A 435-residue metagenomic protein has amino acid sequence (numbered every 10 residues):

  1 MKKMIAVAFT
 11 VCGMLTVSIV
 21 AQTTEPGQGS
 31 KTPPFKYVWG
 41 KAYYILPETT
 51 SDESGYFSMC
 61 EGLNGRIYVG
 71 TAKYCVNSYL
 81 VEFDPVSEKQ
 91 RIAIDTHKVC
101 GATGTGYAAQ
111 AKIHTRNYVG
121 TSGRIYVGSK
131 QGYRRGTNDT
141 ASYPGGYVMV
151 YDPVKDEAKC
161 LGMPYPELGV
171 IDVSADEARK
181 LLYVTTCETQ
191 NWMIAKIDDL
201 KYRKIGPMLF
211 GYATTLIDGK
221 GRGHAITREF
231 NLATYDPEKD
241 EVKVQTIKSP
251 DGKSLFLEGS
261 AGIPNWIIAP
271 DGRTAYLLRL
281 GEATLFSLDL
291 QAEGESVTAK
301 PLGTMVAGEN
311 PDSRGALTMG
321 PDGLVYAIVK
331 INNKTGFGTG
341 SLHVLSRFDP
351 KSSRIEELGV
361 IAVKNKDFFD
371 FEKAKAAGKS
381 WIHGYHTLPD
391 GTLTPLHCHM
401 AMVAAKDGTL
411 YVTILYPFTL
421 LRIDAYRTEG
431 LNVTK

Functional and structural regions predicted by a protein language model:
Y43-E48, A93-A109, G162-G169, L209 (+3 more regions): Surface-exposed loop and turn segments in beta-propeller and other repeat-based domains that flank or scaffold
I45-S78: Beta-strand-rich domains and repeat architectures in extracellular enzymes and scaffolds, especially beta-propellers
E53-S58, G101-N117, E167-S174, M208-K220 (+4 more regions): Repeated scaffold domains used in trafficking and secretory/extracellular systems, primarily beta-propellers
E61-N64, V119-S122, A175-R179, I217-K220 (+3 more regions): Residue-level detector of Asp-centered blade-edge/turn motifs that repeat once per structural unit in beta-propeller
E88-S122, V127-G132, P164-Y165: Blade-loop segments of beta-propeller domains
V127-G145, I328-H343: Short, conserved, GDST-rich strand-edge loop motifs in beta-rich repeat architectures
L277, A283, G308-I382, H386: Loop/turn-rich, solvent-exposed surfaces of beta-rich toroidal or solenoidal domains
D390-K435: Blade-level signature of beta-propeller repeat domains, shared across WD40, Kelch, NHL, RCC1 and BNR/Asp-box propellers
